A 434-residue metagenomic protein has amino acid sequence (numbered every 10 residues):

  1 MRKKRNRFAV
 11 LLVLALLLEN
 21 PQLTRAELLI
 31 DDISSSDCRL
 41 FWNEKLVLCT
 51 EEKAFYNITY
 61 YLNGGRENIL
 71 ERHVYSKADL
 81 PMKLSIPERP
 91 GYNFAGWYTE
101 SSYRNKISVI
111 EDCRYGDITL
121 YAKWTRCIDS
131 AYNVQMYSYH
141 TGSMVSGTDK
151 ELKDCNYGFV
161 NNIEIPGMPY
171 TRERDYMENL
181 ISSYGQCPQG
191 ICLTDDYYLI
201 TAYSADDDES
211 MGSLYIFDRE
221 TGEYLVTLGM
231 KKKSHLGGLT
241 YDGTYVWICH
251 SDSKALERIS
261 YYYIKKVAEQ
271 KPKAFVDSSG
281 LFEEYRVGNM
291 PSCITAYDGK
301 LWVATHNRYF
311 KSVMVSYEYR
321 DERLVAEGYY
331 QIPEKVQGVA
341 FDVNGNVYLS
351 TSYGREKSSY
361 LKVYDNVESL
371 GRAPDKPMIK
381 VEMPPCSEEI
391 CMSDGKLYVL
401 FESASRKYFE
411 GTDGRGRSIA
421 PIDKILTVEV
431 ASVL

Functional and structural regions predicted by a protein language model:
A26-I128: Secondary-structure capping and domain/repeat boundary segments
C127-E178, P421-L434: Sequence/structural signature of beta-propeller modules and their immediately flanking N-terminal secretory/stalk
G167-S182, E223-G229, S278-Y285, R323-Y330 (+1 more regions): A short beta-strand motif characteristic of beta-propeller blades
E173-E209: Beta-strand-rich domains and repeat architectures in extracellular enzymes and scaffolds, especially beta-propellers
G185-G190, K233-T240, E284-A296, P333-F341 (+1 more regions): Repeated scaffold domains used in trafficking and secretory/extracellular systems, primarily beta-propellers
D195-Y197, G243-T244, D298-G299, N344-G345 (+1 more regions): Short coil/turn segments that connect the beta-strands within blades of beta-propeller domains
D208-L214, K254-Y263, Y309-Y317, E356-D365 (+1 more regions): Structural motif
Y330-S369: Loop/turn-rich, solvent-exposed surfaces of beta-rich toroidal or solenoidal domains
